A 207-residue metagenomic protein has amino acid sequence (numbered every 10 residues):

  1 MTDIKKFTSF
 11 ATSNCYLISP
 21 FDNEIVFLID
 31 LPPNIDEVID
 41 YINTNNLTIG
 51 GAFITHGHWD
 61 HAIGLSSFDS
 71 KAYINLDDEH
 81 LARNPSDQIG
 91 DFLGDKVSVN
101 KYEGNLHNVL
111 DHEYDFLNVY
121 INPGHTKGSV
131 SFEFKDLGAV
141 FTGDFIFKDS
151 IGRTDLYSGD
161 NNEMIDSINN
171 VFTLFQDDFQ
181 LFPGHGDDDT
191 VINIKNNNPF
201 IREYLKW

Functional and structural regions predicted by a protein language model:
M1-N45, S131-G143: Conserved beta-strand hairpin/beta-sheet module of binuclear metal-dependent hydrolase folds, prominently
F7, V109, N122: Hydrophobic residues at beta-strand termini and immediately following loops that shape nucleotide-binding pockets
T12, K101-E103, T126: Residues that act as N-cap/strand-start positions at coil-to-secondary-structure junctions
D22, P33, W59, D78 (+3 more regions): Short, glycine/acidic-enriched loop or turn micro-motifs at the edges of active sites
L28-D30, G50-H58, A72-N75, I121-G124 (+2 more regions): Active-site neighborhood of phospho(di)ester-bond hydrolases with catalytic His/Asp-centered motifs
P33-H112, P199-E203: Active-site HxH/HxHxD metal-binding segment of metal-dependent hydrolases
F116-N118: Conserved N-terminal boundary motif of the eukaryotic protein kinase catalytic domain
I121, T126-W207: Metallo-beta-lactamase
